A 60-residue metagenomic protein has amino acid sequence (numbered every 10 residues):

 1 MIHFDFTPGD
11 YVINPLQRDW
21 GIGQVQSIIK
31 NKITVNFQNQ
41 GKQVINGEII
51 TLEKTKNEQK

Functional and structural regions predicted by a protein language model:
I2-Q17: Short coil-to-beta transition motif at edge beta-strands of beta-rich domains
R18, K30-K32: N-terminal low-complexity, intrinsically disordered patches enriched in charged
R18, Q38-Q40: Glycine-centered tight beta-turn/hairpin loop motif at sheet-sheet or coil-to-beta transitions
G21-I28: Short beta-strand-centered aromatic/proline hotspots
I29-K30, G47: Residue-level signal for tight coil/turn positions that link beta-strands
I33-F37: SH3/SH3-like beta-barrel fold
G41-K60: Intrinsically disordered, low-complexity, charged/polar segments
